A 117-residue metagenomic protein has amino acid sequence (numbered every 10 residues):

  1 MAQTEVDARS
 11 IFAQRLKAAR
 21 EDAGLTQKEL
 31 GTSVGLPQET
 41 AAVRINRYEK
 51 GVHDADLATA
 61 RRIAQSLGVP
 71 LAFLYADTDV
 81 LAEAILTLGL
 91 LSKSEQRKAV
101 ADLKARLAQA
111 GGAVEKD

Functional and structural regions predicted by a protein language model:
M1-D22: A short, Lys/Arg-rich alpha-helix, primarily the initiator
Q14, G24-L25, T40, A55-A58: Residue-level signal for the short linker/turn that defines the boundary of a DNA-recognition helix
E21, T32, Q65: Alpha-helical residues within the helix-turn-helix
G24-R47: Short alpha-helical DNA-recognition segment
V34, I45, E49, T59 (+1 more regions): DNA major-groove recognition helix of helix-turn-helix
V52, D56-F73: DNA major-groove recognition helix of helix-turn-helix/homeodomain DNA-binding modules
D79-D117: Interfacial/linker helices and their anchor residues that mediate assembly or domain coupling
